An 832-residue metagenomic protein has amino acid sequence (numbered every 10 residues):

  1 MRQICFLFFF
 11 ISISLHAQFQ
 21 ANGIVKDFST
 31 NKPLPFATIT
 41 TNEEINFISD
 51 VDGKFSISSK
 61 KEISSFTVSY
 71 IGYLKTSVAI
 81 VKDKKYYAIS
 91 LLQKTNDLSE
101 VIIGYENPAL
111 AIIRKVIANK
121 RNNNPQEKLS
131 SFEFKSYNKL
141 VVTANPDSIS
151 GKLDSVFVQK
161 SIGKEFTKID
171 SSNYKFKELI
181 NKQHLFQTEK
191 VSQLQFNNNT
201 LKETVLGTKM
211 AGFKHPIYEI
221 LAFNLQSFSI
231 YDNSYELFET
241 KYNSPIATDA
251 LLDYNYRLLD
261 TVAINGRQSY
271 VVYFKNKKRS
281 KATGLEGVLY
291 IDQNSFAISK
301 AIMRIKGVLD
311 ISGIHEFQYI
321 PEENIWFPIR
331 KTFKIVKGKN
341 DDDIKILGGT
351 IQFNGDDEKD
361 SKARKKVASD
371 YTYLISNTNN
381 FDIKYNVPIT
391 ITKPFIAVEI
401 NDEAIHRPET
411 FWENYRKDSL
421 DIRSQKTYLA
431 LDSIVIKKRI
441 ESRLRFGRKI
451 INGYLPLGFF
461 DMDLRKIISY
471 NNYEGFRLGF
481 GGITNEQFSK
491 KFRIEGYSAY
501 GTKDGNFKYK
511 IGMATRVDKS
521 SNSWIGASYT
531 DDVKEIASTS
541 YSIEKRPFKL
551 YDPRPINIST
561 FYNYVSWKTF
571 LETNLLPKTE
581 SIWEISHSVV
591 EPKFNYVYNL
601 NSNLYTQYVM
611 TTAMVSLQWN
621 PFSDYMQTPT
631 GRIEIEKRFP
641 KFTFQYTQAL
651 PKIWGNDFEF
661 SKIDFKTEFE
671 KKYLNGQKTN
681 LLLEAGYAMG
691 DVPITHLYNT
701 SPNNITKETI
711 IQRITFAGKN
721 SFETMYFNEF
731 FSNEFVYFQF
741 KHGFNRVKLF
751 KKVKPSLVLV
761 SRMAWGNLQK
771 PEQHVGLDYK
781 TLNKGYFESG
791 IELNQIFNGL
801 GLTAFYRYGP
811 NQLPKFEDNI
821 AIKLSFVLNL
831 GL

Functional and structural regions predicted by a protein language model:
F19-A21, F28-E43, K61: Short, ordered, surface-exposed loop/turn motifs in non-cytosolic proteins
A21-D27, G53, I89: A short, amphipathic beta-strand motif
A37-T40, F66, I103, F134 (+1 more regions): Hydrophobic beta-strand segments
T41, T67-V78: A short, solvent-exposed loop/turn motif at the edges and junctions of modular extracellular/periplasmic domains
I45-K54: Short, acidic Ser/Thr/Gly-rich low-complexity loop/linker segments typical of extracellular and cell-surface proteins
Y87-D97, V101-Y105: Conserved "repeat-terminator" motif of extracellular CCP/Sushi domains
T95-N96, Y105-S269, N276-L285, N354-F459 (+10 more regions): Structured extracytoplasmic
L237-T240, N379, Y385-L832: Exposed, low-structure sequence patches enriched in small/polar residues
